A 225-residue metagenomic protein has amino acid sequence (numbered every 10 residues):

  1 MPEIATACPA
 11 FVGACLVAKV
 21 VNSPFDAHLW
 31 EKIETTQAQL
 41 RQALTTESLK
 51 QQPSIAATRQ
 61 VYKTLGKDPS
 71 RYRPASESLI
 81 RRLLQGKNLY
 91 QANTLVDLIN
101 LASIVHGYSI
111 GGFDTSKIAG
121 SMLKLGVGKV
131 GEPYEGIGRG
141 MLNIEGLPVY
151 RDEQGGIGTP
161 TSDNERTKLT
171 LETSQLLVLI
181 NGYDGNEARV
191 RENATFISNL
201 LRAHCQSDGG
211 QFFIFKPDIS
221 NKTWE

Functional and structural regions predicted by a protein language model:
M1-E225: Charge-biased, low-complexity intrinsically disordered regions
